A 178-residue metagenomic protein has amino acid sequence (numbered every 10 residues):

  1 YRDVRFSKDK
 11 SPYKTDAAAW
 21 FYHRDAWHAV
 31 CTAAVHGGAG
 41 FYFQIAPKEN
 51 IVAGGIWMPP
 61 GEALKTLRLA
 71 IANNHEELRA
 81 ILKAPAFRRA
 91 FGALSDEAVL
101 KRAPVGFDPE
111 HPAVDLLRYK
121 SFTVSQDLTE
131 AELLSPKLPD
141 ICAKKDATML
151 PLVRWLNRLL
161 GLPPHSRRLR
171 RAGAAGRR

Functional and structural regions predicted by a protein language model:
Y1-F21, L78-R79, K101-S121, R178: Short, Lys/Arg-enriched charge-dense amphipathic segments
R2-N73: Aromatic- and glycine-enriched beta-alpha-beta binding-site module
K8-K10, K14, K48, K65 (+5 more regions): Context-gated lysine
I45-F107: Compact, glycine/acidic-enriched structural inserts
F91-R178: Long, solvent-exposed, polar/charged low-complexity segments
